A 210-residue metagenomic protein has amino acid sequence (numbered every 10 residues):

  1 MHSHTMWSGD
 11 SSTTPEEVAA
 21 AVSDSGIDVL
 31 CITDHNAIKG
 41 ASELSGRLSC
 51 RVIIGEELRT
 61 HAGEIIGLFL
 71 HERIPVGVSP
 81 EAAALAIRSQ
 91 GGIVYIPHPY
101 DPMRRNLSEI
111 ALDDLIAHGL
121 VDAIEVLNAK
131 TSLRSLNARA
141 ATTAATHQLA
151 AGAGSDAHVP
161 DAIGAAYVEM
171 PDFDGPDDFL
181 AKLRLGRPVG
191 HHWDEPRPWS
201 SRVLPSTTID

Functional and structural regions predicted by a protein language model:
M1-S11, P15, A19-A20, K39-E43 (+4 more regions): Charged catalytic cores and adjacent phosphate/nucleic-acid-binding surfaces used for phosphate/nucleic-acid chemistry
V18-N36, G92-Y95: Divalent metal-dependent hydrolysis catalytic cores, especially in the metallo-beta-lactamase
D34, E56, H98, S155: Glycine-rich, histidine-containing beta strand-loop boundary motifs that form or position
S89-Y95, P99, H147: Short beta-strand/loop segments at the ligand-binding rim of alpha/beta enzyme cores
